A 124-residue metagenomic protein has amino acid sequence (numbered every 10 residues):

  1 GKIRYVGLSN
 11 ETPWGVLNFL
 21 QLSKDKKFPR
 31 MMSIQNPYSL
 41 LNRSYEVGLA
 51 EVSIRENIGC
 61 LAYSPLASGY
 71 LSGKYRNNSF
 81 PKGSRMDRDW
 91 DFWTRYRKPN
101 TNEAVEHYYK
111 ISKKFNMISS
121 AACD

Functional and structural regions predicted by a protein language model:
G1-D124: Beta/alpha (TIM)-barrel catalytic core signal, keyed to glycine-rich beta->alpha loops juxtaposed to Asp/Glu that bind
